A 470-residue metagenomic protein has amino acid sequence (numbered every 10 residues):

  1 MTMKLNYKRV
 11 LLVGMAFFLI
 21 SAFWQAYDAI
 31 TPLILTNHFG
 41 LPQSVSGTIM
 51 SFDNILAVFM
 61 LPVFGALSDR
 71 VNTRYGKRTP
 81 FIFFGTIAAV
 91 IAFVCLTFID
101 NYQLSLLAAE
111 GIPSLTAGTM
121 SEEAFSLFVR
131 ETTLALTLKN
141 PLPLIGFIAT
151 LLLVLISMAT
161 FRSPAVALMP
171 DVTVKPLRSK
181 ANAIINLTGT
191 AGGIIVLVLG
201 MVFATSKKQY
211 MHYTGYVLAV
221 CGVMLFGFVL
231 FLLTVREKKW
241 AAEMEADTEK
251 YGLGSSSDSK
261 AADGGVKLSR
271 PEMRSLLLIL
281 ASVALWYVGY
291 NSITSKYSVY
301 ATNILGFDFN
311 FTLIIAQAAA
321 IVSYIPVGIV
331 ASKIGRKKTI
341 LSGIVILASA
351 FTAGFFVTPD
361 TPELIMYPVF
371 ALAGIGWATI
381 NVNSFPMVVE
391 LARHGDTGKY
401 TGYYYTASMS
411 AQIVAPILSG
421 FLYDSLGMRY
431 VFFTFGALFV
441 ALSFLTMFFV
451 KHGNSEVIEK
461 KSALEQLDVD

Functional and structural regions predicted by a protein language model:
M1-N6, L127-T150, S157-L168, V172-I293 (+1 more regions): Intracellular loop-helix junctions on the cytosolic face of multi-pass helical membrane proteins
T2-N54, L277-S282, W286-L305, T312: Helix-loop boundary and gating motifs at the non-cytosolic
F59-Y75, S323-R336, Y423: Helix-to-loop junctions at the C-terminal end of transmembrane segments in multipass secondary transporters
R70-T86, L107, K333-I344: Cytoplasmic membrane-interface "Motif A"-like loop-to-helix N-cap segments of 12-TM Major Facilitator Superfamily
K77-T79, A204-G222, F421-F439: A membrane-interface helix-boundary motif in multi-pass transporters
F83-N140, I346-D360: C-terminal ends and interior cores of transmembrane alpha-helices in multi-pass membrane transporters/permeases
T160-T173, T379-R393: Intracellular juxtamembrane helix-capping segments at the cytosolic ends of symmetry-related transmembrane helices
K338-N381: C-terminal transmembrane helical hairpin of 12-TM major facilitator-type secondary transporters
